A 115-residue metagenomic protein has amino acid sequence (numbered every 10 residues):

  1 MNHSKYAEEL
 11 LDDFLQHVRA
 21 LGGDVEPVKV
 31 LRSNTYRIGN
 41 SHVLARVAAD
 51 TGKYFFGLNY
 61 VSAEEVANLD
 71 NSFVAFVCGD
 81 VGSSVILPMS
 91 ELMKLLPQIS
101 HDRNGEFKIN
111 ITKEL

Functional and structural regions predicted by a protein language model:
M1-N40, A49: Acidic-basic catalytic patches of nuclease active cores, encompassing PD-(D/E)XK and other metal-cofactor nuclease
Q16-L21, N68-D70, Q98-H101: Structural alpha-beta junctions
D24-V25, N59, F107: Compositionally biased, intrinsically disordered low-complexity regions
N40-S41, D80: Residue-level detection of beta-strand-connecting loop/turn positions
A48-S84, M89: Catalytic cores of nucleic-acid endonucleases
S90-L115: Non-catalytic C-terminal interaction segments of nucleic acid-processing enzymes
